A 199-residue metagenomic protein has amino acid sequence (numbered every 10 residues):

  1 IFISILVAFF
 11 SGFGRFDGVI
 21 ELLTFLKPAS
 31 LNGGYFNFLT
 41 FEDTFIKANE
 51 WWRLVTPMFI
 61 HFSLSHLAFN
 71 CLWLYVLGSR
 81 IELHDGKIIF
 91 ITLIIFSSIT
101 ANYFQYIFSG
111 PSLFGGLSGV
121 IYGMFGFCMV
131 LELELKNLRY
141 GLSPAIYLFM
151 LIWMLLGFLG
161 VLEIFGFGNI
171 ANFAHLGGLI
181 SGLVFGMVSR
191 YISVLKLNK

Functional and structural regions predicted by a protein language model:
I1-K199: A detector for small-residue-rich transmembrane helices and their helix-helix packing motifs
